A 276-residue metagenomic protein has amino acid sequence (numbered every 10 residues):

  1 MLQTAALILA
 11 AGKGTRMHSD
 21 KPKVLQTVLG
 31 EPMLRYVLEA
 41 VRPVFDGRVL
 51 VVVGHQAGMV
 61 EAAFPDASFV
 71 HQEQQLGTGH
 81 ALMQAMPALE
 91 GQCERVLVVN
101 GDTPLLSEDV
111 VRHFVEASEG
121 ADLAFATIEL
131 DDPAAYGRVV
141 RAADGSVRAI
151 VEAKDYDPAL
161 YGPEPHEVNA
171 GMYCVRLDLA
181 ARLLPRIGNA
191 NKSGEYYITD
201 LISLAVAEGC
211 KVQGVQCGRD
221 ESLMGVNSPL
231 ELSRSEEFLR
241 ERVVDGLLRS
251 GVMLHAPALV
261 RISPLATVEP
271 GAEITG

Functional and structural regions predicted by a protein language model:
M1-A5, E31-E116: Conserved N-terminal catalytic core of the sugar/cofactor nucleotidyltransferase
M1-S19: N-terminal nucleotide-binding beta1-loop-alpha1 segment
G12, D102, E129: Active-site glycine-centered loops adjacent to acidic/histidine catalytic or metal-binding residues that shape
K21-T27, F69-H71, I187-A190: Short glycine-enriched, charge-decorated loop/helix-capping segments at active-site entrances that position
V24, R48, S68, S146 (+2 more regions): Conserved beta-strand segments of alpha/beta enzyme cores
T27, L105, C174, G225-V226: Short aromatic/basic micro-patch
P65, L106-K192, T199: Conserved core of the sugar-phosphate nucleotidyltransferase
S193-G276: Left-handed beta-helix
